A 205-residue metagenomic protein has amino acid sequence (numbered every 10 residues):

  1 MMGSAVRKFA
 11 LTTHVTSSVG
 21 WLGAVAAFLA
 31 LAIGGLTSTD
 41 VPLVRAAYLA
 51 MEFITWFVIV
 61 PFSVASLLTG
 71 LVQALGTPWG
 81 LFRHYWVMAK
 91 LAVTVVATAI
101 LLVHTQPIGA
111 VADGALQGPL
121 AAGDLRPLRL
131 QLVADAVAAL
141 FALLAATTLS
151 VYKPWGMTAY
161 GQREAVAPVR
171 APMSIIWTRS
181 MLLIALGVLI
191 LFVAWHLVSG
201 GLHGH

Functional and structural regions predicted by a protein language model:
M1-H205: Polytopic transmembrane helical bundles with strong interfacial aromatic enrichment
